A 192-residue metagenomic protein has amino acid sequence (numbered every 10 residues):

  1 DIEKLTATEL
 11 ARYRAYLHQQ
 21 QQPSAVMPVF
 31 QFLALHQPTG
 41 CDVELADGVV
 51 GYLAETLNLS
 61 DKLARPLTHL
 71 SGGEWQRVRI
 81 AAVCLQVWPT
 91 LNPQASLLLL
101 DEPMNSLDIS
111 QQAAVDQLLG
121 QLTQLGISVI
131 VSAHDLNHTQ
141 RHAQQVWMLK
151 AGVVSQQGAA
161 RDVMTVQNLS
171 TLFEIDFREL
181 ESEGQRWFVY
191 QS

Functional and structural regions predicted by a protein language model:
D1-E9: ABC ATPase NBD Q-loop/coupling interface
D47-K62: Conserved ABC ATPase "signature" region
P66-L70, E74: Conserved ABC ATPase signature
P93, L98-E102: Catalytic Walker B motif of ABC-type/P-loop ATPase nucleotide-binding domains
A133-H134: H-loop/switch region of ABC-family ATPase nucleotide-binding domains
T139-R141: A short, surface-exposed alpha-helical micro-motif characterized by mixed small hydrophobic and charged/polar residues
W147, A151-D162: Conserved switch/coupling elements of ABC/ABC-like ATPase nucleotide-binding domains
V166, S170-S192: ABC ATPase nucleotide-binding domains
